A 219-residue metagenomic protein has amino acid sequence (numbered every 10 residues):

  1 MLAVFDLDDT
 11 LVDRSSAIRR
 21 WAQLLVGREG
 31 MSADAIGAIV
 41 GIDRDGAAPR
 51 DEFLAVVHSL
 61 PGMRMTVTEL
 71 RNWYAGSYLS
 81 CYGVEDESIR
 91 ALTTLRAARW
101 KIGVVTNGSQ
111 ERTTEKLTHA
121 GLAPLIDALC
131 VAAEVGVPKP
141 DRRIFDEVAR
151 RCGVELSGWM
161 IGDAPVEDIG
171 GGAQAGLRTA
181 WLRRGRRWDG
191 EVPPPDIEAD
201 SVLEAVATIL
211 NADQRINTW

Functional and structural regions predicted by a protein language model:
M1, I89, T93-R96, K101-V105 (+1 more regions): Asp-based, Mg2+/Mn2+-dependent phosphohydrolase catalytic module
M1-R90: N-terminal helical cap/lid subdomain that shapes the substrate entry/recognition surface in HAD-like hydrolases
